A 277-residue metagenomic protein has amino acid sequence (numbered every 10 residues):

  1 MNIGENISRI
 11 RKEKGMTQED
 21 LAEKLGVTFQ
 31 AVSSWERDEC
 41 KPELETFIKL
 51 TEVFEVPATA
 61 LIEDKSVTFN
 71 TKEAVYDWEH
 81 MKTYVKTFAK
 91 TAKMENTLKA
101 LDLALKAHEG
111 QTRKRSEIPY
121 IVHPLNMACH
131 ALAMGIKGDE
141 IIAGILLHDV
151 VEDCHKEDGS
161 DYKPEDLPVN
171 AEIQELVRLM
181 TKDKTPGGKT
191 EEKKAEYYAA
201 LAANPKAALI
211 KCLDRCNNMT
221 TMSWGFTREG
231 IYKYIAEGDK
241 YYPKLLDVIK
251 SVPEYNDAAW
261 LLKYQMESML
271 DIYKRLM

Functional and structural regions predicted by a protein language model:
M1-E13: A short, Lys/Arg-rich alpha-helix, primarily the initiator
I10, K24, W35, D64 (+1 more regions): Residues in the recognition helix of alpha-helical DNA-binding motifs
K12, E23, E52: Alpha-helical residues within the helix-turn-helix
G15-S34: Short alpha-helical DNA-recognition segment
Q18, F29, E39-C40, A58: The DNA-contacting recognition helix of HTH DNA-binding domains and analogous helical DNA-recognition elements
G26, E45-A60: DNA major-groove recognition helix of helix-turn-helix/homeodomain DNA-binding modules
T68-M277: Active-site helical microenvironments for divalent-metal-assisted chemistry
